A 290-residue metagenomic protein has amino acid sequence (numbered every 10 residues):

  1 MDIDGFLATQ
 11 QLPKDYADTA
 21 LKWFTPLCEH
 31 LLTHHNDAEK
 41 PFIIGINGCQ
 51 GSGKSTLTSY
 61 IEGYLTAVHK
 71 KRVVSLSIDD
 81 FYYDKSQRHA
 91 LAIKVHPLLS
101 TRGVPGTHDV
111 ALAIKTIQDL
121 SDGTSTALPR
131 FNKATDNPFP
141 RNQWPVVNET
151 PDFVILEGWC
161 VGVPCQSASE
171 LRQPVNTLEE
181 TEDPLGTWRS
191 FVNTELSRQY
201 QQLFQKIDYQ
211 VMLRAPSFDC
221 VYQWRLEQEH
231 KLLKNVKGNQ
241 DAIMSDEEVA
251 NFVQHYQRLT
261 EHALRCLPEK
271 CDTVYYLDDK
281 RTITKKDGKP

Functional and structural regions predicted by a protein language model:
M1-I43, C49: Extreme N-terminal, non-catalytic leader segments that precede Walker-type/kinase nucleotide-binding cores
L7, Q11-K14, L21, C160-P290: Conserved NTP phosphate-binding and transfer environment spanning the P-loop NTPase/kinase superfamily
I43-C49, S75-I78, Q210, V274-Y275: Extended hydrophobic secondary-structure segments that form protein cores and membrane-embedded regions
K54: Conserved lysine of the Walker
L57, I61: Hydrophobic positions on the alpha1 helix immediately C-terminal to the Walker A/P-loop
G63-V74: Post-Walker A helix-loop "phosphate-sensing" segment adjacent to the P-loop in P-loop NTPases
V74-S77, F81-D136: Conserved nucleotide-sensing/catalytic segment adjacent to the nucleotide-binding pocket in NTP-handling enzymes
K115-V163: Phosphate-binding/switch loop-helix module in NTP-utilizing enzymes
